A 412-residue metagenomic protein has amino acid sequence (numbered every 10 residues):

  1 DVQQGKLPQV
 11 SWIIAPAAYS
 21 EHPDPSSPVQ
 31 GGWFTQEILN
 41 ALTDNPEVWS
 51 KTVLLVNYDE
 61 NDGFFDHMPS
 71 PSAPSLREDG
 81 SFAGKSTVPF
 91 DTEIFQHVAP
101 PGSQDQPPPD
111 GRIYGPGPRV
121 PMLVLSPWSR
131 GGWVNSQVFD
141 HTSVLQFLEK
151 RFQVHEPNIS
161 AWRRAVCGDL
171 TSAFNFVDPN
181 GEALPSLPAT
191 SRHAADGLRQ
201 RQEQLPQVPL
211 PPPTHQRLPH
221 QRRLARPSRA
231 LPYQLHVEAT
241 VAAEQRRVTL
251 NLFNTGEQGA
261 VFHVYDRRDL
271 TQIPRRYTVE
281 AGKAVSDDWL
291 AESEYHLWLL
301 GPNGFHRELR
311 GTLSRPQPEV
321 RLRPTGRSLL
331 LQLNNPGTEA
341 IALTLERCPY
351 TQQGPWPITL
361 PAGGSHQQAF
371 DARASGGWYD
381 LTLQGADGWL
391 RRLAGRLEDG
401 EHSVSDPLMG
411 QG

Functional and structural regions predicted by a protein language model:
D1-G412: N-terminal pro-sequences and low-complexity stem/linker regions of secreted or lumenal proteins
